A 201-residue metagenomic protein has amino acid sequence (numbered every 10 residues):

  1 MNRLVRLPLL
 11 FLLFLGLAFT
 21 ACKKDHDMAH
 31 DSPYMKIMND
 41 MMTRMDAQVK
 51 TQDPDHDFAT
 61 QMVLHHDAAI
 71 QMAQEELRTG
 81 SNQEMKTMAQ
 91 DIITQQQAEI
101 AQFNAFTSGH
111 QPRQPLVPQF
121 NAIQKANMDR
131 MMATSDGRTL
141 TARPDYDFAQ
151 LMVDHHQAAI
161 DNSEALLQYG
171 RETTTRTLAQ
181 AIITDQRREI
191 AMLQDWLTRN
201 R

Functional and structural regions predicted by a protein language model:
M1-F11: Bacterial N-terminal signal peptides that target proteins for export
F14-G16: Sec-dependent N-terminal signal peptides of Gram-positive bacterial secreted proteins and lipoproteins
A18-A21: C-terminal motif of bacterial Sec signal peptides marking the signal peptidase cleavage site
K24-R201: All-alpha RGS (Regulator of G-protein Signaling) helical domain and cognate RGS-like helical scaffolds
